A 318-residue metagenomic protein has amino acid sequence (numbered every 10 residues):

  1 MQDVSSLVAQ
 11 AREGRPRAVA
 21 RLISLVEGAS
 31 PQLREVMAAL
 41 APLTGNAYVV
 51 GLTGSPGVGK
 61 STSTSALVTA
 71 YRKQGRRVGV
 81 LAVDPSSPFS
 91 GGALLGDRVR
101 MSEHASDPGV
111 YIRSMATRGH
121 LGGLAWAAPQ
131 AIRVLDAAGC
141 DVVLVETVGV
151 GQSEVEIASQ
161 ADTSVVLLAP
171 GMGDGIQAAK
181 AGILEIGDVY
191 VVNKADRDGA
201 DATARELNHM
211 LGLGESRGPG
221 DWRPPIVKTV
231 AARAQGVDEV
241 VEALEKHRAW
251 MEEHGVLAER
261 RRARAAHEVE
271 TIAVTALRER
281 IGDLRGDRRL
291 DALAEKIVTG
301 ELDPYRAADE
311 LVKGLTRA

Functional and structural regions predicted by a protein language model:
Q2-V50, S55-V58, S63-G175: Nucleotide-state-sensitive switch-loop elements of NTP-binding domains
S5-V8, M115, Y190-V192, P225-V230 (+1 more regions): Short hinge/gating elements
E13, S24-P31, P42, K73 (+6 more regions): Generic secondary-structure signature for well-ordered alpha-helical cores
L81, L167, V192-N193, T229: Generic beta-sheet signal
L94, A131, E156, Q160 (+5 more regions): Alpha-helical scaffold elements adjacent to nucleotide-binding pockets in ATP/GTP-utilizing enzyme cores
P170-D198: Flexible active-site lid/hinge loop adjacent to a nucleotide/diphosphate and Mg2+-phosphate binding pocket
V189, A195-W250: Canonical P-loop GTPase G-domain recognition
K228-A231, E239-R317: Long, well-ordered amphipathic alpha-helical subdomains in the mid-to-C-terminal portions of large enzyme subunits
